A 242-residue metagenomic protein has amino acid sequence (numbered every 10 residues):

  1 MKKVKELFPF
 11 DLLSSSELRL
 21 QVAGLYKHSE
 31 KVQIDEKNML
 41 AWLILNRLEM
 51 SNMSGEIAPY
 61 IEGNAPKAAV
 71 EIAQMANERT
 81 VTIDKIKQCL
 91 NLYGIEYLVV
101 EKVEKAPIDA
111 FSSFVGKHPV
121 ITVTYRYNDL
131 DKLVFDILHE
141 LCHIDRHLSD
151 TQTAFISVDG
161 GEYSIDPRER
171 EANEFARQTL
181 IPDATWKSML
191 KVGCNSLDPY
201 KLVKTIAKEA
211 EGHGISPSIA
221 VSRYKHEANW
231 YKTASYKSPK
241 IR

Functional and structural regions predicted by a protein language model:
M1-R242: Active-site hotspot residues in diverse enzymes, especially metal/ion-binding acidic/histidine motifs
